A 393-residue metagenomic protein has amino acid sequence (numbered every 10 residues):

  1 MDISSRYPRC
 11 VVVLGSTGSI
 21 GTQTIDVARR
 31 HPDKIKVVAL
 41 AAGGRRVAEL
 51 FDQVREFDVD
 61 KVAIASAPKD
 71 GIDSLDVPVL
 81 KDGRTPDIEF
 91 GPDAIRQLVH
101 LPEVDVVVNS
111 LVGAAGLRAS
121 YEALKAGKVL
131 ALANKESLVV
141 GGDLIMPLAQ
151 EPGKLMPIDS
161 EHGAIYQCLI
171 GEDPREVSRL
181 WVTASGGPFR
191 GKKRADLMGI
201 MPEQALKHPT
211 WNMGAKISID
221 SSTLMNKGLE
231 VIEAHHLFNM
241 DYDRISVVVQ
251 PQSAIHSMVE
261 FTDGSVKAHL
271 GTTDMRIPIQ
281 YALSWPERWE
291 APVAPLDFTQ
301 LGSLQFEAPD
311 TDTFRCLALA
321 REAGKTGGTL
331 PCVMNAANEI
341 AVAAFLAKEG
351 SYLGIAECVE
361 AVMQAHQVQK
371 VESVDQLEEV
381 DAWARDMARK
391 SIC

Functional and structural regions predicted by a protein language model:
M1-C393: Catalytic, metal-anchored helix/loop core of enzyme active sites in primary metabolism
